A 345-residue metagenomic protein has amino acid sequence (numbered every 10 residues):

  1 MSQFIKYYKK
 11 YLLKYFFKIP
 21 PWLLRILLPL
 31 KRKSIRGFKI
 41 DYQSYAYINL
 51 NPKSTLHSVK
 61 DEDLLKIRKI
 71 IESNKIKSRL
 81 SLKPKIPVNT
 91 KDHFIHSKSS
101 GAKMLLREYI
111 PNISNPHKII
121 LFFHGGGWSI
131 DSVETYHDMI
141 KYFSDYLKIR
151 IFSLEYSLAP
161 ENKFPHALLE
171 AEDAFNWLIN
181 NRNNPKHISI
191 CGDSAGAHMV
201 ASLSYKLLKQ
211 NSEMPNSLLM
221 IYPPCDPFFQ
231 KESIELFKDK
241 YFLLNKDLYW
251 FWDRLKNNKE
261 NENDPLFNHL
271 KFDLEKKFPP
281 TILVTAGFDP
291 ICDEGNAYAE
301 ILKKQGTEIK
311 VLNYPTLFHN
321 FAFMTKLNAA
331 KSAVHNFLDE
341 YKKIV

Functional and structural regions predicted by a protein language model:
M1-Y109: A glycine/proline-hinged amphipathic helix-loop "lid/cap" segment that gates access to hydrophobic ligand pockets
F4-K18, L23, N89-V345: Alpha/beta-hydrolase superfamily serine-hydrolase fold, recognizing
